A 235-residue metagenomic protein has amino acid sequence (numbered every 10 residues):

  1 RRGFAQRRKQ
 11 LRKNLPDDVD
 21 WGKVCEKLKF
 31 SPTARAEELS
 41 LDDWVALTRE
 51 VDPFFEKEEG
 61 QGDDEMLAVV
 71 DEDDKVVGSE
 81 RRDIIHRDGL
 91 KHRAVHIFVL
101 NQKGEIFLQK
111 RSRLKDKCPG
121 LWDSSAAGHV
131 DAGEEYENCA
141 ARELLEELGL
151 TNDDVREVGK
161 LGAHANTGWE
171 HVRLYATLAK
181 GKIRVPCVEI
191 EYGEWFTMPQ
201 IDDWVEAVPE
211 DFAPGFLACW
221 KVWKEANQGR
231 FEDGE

Functional and structural regions predicted by a protein language model:
R1-T48: Class I S-adenosyl-L-methionine
L11, S40, I97, Y175 (+1 more regions): A residue-level signal for conserved active-site and pocket-lining positions in enzyme catalytic cores
W44, A94, E170-L174: Short hydrophobic/aromatic beta-strand or adjacent loop that forms the aromatic wall/cage of a ligand/substrate-binding
E59-H96, Q102: Acidic, metal-coordinating catalytic segment for phosphate/diphosphate chemistry, firing primarily on the Nudix
D83, E157-G162, N166-E235: Nudix hydrolase/Nudix homology domain
D83-H96, N101-R142, I190: Conserved Nudix-box catalytic region and its N-terminal flanking loop in Nudix hydrolases and closely related
D131-A165: Internal catalytic-core helix/loop-beta-alpha segment that presents or stabilizes conserved functional determinants
